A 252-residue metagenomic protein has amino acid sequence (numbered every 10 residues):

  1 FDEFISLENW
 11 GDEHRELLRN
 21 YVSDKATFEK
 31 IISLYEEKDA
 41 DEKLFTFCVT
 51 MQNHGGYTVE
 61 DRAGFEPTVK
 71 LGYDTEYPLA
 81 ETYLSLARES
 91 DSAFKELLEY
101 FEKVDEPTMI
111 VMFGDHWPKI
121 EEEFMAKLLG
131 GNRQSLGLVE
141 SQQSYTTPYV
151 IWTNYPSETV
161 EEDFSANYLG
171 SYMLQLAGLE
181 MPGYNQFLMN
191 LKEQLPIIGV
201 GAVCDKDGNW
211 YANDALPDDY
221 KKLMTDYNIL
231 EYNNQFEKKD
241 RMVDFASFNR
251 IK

Functional and structural regions predicted by a protein language model:
F1-K252: Solvent-exposed soluble domains appended to multi-pass membrane proteins
